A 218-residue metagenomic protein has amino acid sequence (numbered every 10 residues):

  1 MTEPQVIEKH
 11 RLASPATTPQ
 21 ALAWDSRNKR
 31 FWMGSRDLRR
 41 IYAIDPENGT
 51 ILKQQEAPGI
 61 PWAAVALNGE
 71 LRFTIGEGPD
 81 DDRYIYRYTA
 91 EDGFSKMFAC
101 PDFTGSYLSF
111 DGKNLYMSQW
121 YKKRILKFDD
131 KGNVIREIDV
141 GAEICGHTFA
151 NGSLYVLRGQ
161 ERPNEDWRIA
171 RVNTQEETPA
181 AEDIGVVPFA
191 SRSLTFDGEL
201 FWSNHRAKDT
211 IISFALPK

Functional and structural regions predicted by a protein language model:
H10-A16, Q54-P58, M97-D102, E137-A142 (+1 more regions): Surface loop/turn motifs at the tips and blade-to-blade linkers of beta-strand repeat domains
R11-R39: Beta-strand-rich domains and repeat architectures in extracellular enzymes and scaffolds, especially beta-propellers
T17-A23, G59-L67, F103-D111, V140-N151 (+1 more regions): Repeated scaffold domains used in trafficking and secretory/extracellular systems, primarily beta-propellers
D25, F31-D37, F73-D81, M117-K122 (+2 more regions): Conserved beta-strand positions in repeat-built beta-propeller and related beta-rich domains
R40-Y42, D80-Y86, R124-L126, N164-A170 (+1 more regions): Structural motif
D45-G49, Y88-G93, D129-N133, N173-E177 (+1 more regions): Short loop/turn segments that connect beta-strands within beta-propeller blades
I51-N68, I75: Blade-loop segments of beta-propeller domains
A190-K218: Blade-level signature of beta-propeller repeat domains, shared across WD40, Kelch, NHL, RCC1 and BNR/Asp-box propellers
